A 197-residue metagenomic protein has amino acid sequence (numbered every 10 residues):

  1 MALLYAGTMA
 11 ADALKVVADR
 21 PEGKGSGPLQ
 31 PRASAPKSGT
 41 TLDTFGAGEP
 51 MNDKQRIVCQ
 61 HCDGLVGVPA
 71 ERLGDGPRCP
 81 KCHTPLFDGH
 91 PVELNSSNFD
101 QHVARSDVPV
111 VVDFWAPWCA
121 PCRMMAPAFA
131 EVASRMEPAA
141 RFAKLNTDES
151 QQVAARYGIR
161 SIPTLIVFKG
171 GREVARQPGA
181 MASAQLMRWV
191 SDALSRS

Functional and structural regions predicted by a protein language model:
L4, S26-P28, S34-S38: Short, intrinsically disordered low-complexity segments enriched in Ser/Thr with adjacent Pro
C59-C62, C79-C82: Short cysteine-rich clusters marking metal-coordination/redox-active sites
V66, L86, A126: Cys/His-rich microdomains that often coordinate metals
V68-P77: Short linker/helix segments within small regulatory modules
V92-P109: A short beta-strand-turn-helix
D107, F114-W118, S161: Short pre-active-site segment immediately N-terminal to redox-active cysteine/selenocysteine motifs in thiol-based
P121-M136: Typically the conserved alpha-helix immediately C-terminal to a functionally engaged Cys/Sec in thioredoxin-like
S161, V167-S197: Non-catalytic, surface beta->alpha helical segment in thiol-disulfide oxidoreductase systems
